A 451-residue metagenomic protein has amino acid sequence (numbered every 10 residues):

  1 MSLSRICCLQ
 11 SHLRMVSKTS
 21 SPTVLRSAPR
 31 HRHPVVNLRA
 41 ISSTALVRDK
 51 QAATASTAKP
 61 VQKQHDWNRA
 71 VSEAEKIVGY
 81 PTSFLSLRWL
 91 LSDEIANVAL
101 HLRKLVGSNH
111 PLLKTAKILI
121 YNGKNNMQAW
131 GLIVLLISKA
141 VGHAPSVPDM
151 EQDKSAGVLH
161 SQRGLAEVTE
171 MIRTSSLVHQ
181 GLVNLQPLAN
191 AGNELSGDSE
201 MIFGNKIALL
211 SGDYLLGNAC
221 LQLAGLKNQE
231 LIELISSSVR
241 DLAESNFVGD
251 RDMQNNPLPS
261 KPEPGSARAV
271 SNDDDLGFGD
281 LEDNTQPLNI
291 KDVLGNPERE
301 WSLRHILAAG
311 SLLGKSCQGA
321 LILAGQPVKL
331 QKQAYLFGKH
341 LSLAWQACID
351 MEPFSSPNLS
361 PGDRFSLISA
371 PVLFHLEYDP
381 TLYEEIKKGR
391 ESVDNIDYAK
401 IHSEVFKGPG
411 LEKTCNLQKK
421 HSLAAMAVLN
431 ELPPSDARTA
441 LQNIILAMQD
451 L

Functional and structural regions predicted by a protein language model:
S2-M201, G249-G295, S422, I444-L451: Conserved N-terminal diphosphate/IPP-binding helix and adjacent helical/loop segment of trans-prenyltransferase domains
N68, A74, K400-L451: C-terminal charged capping/lid subdomain of soluble metabolic enzymes
F84, L135-A144, N218-G225, K315-L323 (+2 more regions): Well-ordered alpha-helical scaffold segments within catalytic/enzyme domains
R88-L91, I95, Q162-L165, I232-I235 (+5 more regions): Hydrophobic packing residues in well-ordered alpha-helices of helical domains and bundles
V134-L135, K139, L159-P187, R240-D241 (+5 more regions): Active-site alpha-helical segments that house and flank conserved acidic catalytic motifs for diphosphate chemistry
E170, S211-G217, R240-F247, G314: Membrane-embedded alpha-helical core segments of multi-pass
P187-G217, S260-A309, L330-L336, S355-K420: Divalent-cation-assisted or electrostatically stabilized phosphate/pyrophosphate-binding catalytic cores
C220-V239, K387, L411: Transmembrane helix-loop-helix
